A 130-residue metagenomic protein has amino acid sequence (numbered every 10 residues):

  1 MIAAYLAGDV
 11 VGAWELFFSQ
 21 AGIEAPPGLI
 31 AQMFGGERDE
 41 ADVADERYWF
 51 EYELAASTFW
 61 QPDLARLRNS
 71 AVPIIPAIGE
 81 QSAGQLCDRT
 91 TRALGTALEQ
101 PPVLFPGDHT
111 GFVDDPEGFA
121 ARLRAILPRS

Functional and structural regions predicted by a protein language model:
M1-E37: Helix-rich cap/lid subdomain of alpha/beta-hydrolase
G8, R89, D114, G118: Conserved active-site and cofactor/substrate-binding residues in soluble primary-metabolism enzymes
S19, D108-H109: Conserved beta-strand edge residues that scaffold enzyme active sites
A41-L98, P102-P106, F112: Conserved serine/cysteine hydrolase catalytic core
V113-L127: Post-His helix in hydrolase/transferase enzymes
S130: Acidic, carboxylate-rich catalytic segments that either coordinate divalent cations
